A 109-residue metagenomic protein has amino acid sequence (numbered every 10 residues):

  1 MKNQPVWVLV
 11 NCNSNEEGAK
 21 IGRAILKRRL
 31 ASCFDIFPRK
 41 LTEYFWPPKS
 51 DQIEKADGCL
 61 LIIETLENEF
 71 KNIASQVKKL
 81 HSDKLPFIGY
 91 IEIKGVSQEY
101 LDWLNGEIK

Functional and structural regions predicted by a protein language model:
M1-K109: Positively charged, small/polar-rich N-terminal and surface patches that mediate targeting and assembly and bind
